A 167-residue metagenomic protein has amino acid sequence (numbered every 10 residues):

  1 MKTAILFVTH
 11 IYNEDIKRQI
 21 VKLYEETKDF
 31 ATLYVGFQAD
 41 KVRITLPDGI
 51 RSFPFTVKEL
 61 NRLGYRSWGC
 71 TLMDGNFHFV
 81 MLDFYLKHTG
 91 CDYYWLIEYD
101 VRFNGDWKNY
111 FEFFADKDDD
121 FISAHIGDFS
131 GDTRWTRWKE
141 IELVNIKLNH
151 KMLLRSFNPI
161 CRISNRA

Functional and structural regions predicted by a protein language model:
K2-F7, T32-V35: Hydrophobic targeting segments
F7-Y12, F37-A39: Structural motif
I11-D15, V101-N104: Short acidic, S/G/P-rich loop/turn micro-motifs used as interaction or catalytic elements
Y12-E26: Short, well-formed alpha-helical segments that are part of the catalytic scaffolds of diverse glycosyltransferases
N13-K17, D40-L46, D132: Short, charged/polar "capping" segments at the starts of alpha-helices and the immediately preceding loops
Q38-G90: Active-site-proximal specificity loops/subdomain of glycosyltransferases
C91-D100: Short beta-strand-to-loop acidic/aromatic patch adjacent to the donor-nucleotide binding site
R102-A167: Conserved catalytic core of nucleotide-sugar-dependent glycosyltransferases
